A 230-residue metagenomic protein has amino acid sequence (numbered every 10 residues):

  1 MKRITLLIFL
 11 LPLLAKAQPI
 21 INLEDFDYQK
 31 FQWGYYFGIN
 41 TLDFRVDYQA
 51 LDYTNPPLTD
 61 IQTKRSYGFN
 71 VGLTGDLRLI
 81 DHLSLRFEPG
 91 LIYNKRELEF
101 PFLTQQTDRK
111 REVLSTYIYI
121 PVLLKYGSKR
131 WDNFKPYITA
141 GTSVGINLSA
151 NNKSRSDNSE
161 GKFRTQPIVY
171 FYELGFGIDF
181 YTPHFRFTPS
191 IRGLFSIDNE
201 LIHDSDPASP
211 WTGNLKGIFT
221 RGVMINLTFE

Functional and structural regions predicted by a protein language model:
M1-L23, L227-E230: Bacterial Sec-dependent N-terminal signal peptides
I8-F9, Y117-I120, F185: Hydrophobic alpha-helical transmembrane segments of integral membrane proteins, especially lipid-exposed positions
A17-Y67, E230: Short glycine/proline- and aromatic-enriched beta-strand/turn motifs that initiate or cap beta-hairpins
D27-F31, I39-R45, T74-N151, N226 (+1 more regions): Gram-negative (and chloroplast) outer-membrane scaffold detector with strong preference for beta-barrel transmembrane
Q29-F31, R65-F69, L114-I118, F134 (+2 more regions): Residues that define the transmembrane beta-barrel architecture of outer-membrane proteins
D47-Q62, N94-S115, L148-Q166, L201-K216: Flexible, solvent-exposed loop segments that connect beta-strands
P167-V169, G177-E230: Predominantly the C-terminal beta-signal and adjacent terminal strand-loop region of outer-membrane beta-barrel
